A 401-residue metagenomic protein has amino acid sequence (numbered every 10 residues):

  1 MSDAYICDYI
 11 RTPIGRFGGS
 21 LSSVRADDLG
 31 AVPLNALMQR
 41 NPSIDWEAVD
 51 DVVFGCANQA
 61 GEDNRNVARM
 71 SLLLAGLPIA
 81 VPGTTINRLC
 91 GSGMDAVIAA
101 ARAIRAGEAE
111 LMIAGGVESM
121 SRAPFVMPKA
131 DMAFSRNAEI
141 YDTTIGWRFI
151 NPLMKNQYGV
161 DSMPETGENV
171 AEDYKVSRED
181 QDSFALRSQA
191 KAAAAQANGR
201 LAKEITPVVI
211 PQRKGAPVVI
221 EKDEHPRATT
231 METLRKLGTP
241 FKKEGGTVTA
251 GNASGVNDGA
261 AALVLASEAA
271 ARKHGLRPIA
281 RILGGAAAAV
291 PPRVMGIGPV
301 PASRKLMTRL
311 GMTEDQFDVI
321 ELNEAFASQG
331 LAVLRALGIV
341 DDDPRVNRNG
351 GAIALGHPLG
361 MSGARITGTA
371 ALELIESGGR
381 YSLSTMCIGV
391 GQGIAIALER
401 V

Functional and structural regions predicted by a protein language model:
M1-S71, A75, P82, T166-R178 (+5 more regions): Conserved active-site "lid/cap" helical segment
M1-V24, I145, M231-I297, P301 (+5 more regions): Condensing-enzyme catalytic core mediating Claisen C-C bond formation in acyl metabolism
R11-T12, S22-V32, S43, D180-A269 (+3 more regions): N-terminal extracellular/periplasmic Venus flytrap/periplasmic-binding protein-like
V24, C56-L111, T144-W147, Q157-M163 (+4 more regions): Conserved catalytic cysteine-centered active-site region of acyl-thioester-dependent Claisen-condensing enzymes
I86-E118, A171-R200, A262-A269, L334-R335 (+2 more regions): Active-site-proximal alpha-helical scaffold in enzymes
L111-N169: Flexible glycine-/small-residue-enriched beta->alpha junction loops that bind anionic phosphate/pyrophosphate groups
E168, E204, Q212, L283-A354: Active-site pocket-lining segment
